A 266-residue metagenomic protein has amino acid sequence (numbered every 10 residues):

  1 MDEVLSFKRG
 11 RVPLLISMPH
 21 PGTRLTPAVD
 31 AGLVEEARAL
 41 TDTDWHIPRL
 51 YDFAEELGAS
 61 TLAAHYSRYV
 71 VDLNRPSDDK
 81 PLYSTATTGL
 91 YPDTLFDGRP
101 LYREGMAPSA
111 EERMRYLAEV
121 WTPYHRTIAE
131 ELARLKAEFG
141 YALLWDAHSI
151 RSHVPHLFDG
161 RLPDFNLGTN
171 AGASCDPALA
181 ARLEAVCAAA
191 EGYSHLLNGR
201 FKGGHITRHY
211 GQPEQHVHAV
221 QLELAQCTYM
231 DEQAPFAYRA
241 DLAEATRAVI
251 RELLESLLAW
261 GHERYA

Functional and structural regions predicted by a protein language model:
M1-L144, I150-A266: N-terminal catalytic or cofactor-binding beta/alpha core of small enzyme domains
